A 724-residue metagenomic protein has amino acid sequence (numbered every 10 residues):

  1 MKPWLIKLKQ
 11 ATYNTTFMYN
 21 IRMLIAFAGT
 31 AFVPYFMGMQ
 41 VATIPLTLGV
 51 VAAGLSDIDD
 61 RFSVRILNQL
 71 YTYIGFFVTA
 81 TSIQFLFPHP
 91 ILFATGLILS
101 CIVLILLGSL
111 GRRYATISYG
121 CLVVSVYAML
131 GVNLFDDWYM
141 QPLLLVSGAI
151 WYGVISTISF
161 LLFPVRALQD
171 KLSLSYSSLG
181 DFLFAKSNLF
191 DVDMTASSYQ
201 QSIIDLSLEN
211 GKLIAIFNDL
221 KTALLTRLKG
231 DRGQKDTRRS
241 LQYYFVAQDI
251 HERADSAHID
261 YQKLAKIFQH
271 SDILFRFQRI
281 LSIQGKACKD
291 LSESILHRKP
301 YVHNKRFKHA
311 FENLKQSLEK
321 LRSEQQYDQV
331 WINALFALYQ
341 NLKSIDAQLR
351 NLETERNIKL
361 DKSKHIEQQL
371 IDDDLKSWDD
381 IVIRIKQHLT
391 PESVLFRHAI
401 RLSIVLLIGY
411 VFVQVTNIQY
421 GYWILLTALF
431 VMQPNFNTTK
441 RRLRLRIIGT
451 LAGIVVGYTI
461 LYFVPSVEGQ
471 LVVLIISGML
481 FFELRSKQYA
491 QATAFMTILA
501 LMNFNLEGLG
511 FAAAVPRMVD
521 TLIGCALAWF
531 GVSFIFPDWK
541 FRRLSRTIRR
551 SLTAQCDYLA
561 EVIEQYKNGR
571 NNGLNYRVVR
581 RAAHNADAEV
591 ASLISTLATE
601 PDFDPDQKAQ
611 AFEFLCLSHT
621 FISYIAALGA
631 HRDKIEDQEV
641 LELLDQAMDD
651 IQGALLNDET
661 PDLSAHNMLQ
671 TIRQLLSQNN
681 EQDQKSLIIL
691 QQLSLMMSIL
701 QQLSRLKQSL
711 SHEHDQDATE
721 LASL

Functional and structural regions predicted by a protein language model:
M1-I21, F32, F36, D57-I58 (+7 more regions): Long, hydrophobic alpha-helical segments that serve as membrane-spanning/inserting helices
W4-Y19, F36-M37, D59-L70, F85-P90 (+8 more regions): Short, amphipathic, aromatic/basic-enriched membrane-interface segments that mark the entry/exit of transmembrane
L8-N20, I25-Y139: Helix-loop-helix transmembrane hairpins and adjacent membrane-interface loops of multi-pass inner-membrane proteins
I21-G29, V33, L70, I74 (+24 more regions): Hydrophobic faces of alpha-helical transmembrane segments in multi-pass integral membrane proteins
V33-L48, S82-L99, Q141-S147, V415-I424 (+2 more regions): Structural signature of hydrophobic alpha-helical transmembrane segments
T116, G120-Q141, L501-R517, I535-P537: Transmembrane helix-loop junctions at the membrane interface of multipass transporters and ion channels
W378-M479, I498: Core alpha-helical transmembrane segments of integral membrane proteins
F463-A598, D602-D606, L615: Generic detector of multi-pass transmembrane helix bundles and their immediately adjacent loops in polytopic membrane
